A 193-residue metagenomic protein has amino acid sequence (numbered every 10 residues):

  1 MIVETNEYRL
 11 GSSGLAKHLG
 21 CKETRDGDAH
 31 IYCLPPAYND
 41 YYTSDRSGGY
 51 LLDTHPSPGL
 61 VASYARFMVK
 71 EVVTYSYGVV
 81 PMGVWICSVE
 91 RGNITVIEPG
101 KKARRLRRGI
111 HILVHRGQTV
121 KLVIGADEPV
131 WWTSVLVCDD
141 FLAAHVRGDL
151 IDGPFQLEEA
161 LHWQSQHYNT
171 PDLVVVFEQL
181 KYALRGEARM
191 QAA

Functional and structural regions predicted by a protein language model:
M1-W85: N-terminal low-complexity or simple alpha-helical regulatory segments that function as activation/interaction modules
V3-E4, S13-I31, S57, Y77 (+7 more regions): Aromatic-enriched hydrophobic runs in primary sequence
R66-M68, V80-V96, V135-V137: Short, conserved beta-strand element in jelly-roll/cupin
T95-A193: Alpha-helical bundle regulatory/interaction domains
